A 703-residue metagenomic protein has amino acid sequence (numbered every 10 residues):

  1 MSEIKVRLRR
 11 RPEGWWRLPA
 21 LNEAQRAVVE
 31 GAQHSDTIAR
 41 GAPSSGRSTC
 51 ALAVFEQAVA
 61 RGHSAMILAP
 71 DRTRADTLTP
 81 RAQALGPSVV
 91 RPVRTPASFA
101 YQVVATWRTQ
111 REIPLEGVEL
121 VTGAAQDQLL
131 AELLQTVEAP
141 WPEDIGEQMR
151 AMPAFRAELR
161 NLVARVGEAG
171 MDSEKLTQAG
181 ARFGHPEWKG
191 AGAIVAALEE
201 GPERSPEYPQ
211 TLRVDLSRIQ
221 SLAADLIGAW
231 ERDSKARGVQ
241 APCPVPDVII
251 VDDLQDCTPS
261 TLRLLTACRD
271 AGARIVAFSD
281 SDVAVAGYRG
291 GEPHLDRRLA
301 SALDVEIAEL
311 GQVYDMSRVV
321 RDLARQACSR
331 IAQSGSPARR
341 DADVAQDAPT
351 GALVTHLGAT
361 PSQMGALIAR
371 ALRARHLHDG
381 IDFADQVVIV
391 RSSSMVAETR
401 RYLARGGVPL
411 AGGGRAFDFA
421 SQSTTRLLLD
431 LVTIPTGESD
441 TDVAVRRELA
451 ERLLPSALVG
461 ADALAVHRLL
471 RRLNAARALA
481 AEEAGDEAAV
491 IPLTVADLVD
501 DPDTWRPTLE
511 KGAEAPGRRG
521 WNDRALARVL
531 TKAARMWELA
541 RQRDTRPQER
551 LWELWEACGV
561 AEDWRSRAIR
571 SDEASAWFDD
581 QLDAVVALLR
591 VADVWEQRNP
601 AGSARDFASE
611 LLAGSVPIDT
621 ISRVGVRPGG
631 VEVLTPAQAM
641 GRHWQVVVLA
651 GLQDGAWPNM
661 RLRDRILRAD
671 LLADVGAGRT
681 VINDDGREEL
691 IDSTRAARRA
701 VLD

Functional and structural regions predicted by a protein language model:
S2-P43, C50, E143-I250, P259-T261 (+3 more regions): Accessory N-terminal region flanking or inserted into the helicase ATPase core in nucleic-acid motor proteins
S2-P80, A241-P244, I250-V251, Q255-L449 (+6 more regions): Conserved motor-region signature of P-loop NTPase helicases/translocases
R17, R40, G62-L162, R297-R298 (+1 more regions): Conserved P-loop NTPase-based nucleic-acid remodeling module centered on helicase motor cores
N22, L120, M149, G184 (+16 more regions): Conserved phosphate/pyrophosphate-binding and hydrolysis machinery centered on Walker-type P-loop NTPases, extending
R26, R72, R94-Y101, D127-A131 (+24 more regions): Non-catalytic, well-ordered alpha-helical scaffold segments
R61-S64, L85-V90, W107-T122, T136-M149 (+9 more regions): Short, polar/flexible loop-turn hinges at active-site or ligand-entry regions and domain interfaces
G123-E138, R340-T350, D442-L470: Extended, charge-rich low-complexity interaction segments
T433-D703: Conserved helicase C-terminal RecA-like lobe
